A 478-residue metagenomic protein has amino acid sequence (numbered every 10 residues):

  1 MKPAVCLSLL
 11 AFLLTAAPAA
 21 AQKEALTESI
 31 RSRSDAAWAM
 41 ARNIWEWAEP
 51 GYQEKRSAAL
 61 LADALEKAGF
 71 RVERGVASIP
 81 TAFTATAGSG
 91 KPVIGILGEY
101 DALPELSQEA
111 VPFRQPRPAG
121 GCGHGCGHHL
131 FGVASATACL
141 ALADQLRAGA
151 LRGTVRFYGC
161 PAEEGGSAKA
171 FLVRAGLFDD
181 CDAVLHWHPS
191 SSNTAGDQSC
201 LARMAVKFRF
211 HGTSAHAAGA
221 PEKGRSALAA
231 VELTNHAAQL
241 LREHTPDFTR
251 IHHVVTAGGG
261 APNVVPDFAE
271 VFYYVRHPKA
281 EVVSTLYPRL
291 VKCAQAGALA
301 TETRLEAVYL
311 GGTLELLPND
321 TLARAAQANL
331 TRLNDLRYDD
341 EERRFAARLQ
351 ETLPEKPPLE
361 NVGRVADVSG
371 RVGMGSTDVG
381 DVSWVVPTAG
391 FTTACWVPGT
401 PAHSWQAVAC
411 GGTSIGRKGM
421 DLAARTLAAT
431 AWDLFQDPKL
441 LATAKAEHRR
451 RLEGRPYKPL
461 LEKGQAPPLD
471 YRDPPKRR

Functional and structural regions predicted by a protein language model:
M1-V5: Positively charged n-region of N-terminal signal peptides that target proteins for export
C6-A16: Bacterial N-terminal signal peptides
A17-A21: Sec/Tat signal peptide C-region and signal peptidase I cleavage site
Q22-H124, H129, V133-G153: Acidic/His- and Gly-rich active-site-bordering loop/insert found across diverse amide/peptide-bond hydrolases
I30-S34, A41, W45-A48, G69 (+6 more regions): Sec/Tat-exported extracytoplasmic proteins
I44, L65, A85, I96 (+10 more regions): Divalent metal-coordination and catalytic microenvironments
P112-G123, H129-L130, L142, L146-P266 (+1 more regions): Histidine/acidic-residue-rich, glycine-tolerant segments that coordinate divalent metal ions
E232-R478: Metal-dependent amide/peptide-bond hydrolase catalytic core, centered on the "pita-bread" metallohydrolase fold
